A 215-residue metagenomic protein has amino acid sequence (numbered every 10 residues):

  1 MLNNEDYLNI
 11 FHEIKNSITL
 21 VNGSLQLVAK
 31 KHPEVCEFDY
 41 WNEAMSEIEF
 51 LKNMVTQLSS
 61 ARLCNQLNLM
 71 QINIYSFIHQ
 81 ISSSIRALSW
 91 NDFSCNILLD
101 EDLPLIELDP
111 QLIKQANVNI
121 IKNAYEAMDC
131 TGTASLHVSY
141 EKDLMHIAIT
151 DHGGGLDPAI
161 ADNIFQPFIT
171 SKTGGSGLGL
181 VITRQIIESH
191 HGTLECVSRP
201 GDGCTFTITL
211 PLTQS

Functional and structural regions predicted by a protein language model:
S24, F38-L88: Conserved DHp (HisKA) dimerization/phosphotransfer helix of two-component histidine kinases, i.e., the long coiled-coil
C64-L67, L105-L108, S171: Conserved micro-motifs of the catalytic ATP-binding
S94-P104: Conserved catalytic submotifs in the C-terminal HATPase_c
T131-D143: Short beta-strand/loop element within the Bergerat-fold HATPase_c
L156-P167: Short conserved segment of the HATPase_c
G179, T183: Short alpha-helical Gxxx[C/S/T] motif in the catalytic ATP-binding
I187-E188: Detector for a conserved hydrophobic position within an alpha-helical segment of the HATPase_c
G192-T193: Conserved glycine-rich
